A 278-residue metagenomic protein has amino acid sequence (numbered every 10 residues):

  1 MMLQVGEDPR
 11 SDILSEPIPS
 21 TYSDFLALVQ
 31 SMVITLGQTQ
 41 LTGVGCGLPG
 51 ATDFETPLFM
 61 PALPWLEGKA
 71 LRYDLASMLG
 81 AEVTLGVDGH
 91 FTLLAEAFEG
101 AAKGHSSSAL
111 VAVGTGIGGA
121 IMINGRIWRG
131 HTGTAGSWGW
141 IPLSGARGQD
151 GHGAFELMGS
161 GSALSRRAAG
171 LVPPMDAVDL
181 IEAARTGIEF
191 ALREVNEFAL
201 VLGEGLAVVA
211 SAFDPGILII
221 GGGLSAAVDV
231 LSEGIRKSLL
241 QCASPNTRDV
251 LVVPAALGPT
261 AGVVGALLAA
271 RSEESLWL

Functional and structural regions predicted by a protein language model:
M1-G43, T52-F59, Y73-A81, A95-H105 (+1 more regions): ATP-binding/phosphotransfer module of carbohydrate and carboxylate kinases, centering on a glycine-rich
M1-S11, L110-W128, L164: Gly/Thr-rich phosphate-binding beta-strand-loop-beta motif of the actin/hexokinase/Hsp70
P17-S20, G130, A135-S137: A short acidic/small-residue loop/turn micro-motif
L41-G45, S108-A112, G118-A120, I219: Short glycine-aspartate micro-motif
P57-G68: A charged helix-plus-loop insertion that forms the helical arch/lid used to bind and gate nucleic-acid substrates
V83-G89: General beta-strand structural signal in soluble alpha/beta enzymes
T92-F98, G119-I121, G139-I141: Adenylate-forming
G133-G148: A short, polar/charged loop-to-alpha-helix boundary motif
